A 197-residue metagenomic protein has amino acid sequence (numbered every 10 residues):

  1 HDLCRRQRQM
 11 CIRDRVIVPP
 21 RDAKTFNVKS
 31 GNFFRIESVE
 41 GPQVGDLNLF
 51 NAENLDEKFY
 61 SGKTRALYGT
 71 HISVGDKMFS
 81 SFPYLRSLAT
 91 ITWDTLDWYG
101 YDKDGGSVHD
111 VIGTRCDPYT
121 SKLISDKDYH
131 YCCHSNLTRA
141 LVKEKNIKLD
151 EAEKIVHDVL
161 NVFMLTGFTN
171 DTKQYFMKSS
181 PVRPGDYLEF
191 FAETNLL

Functional and structural regions predicted by a protein language model:
H1-I12: Single conserved hydrophobic/aromatic residue that forms the stacking wall/gate of nucleotide- or nucleobase-binding
D14-P19: N-terminal edge beta-strand
R21-F26, K173-A192: Beta-sandwich interaction modules
V28-I36, E189-L197: Noncatalytic modules at the cell exterior or secretory-pathway interfaces, chiefly beta-strand-rich lectin/adhesion
E40-P42: Short, charged beta-turn/beta-strand-edge "cap" motif at the junction between a beta-strand and an adjacent loop
G45-K58: Short Gly/aromatic-enriched secondary-structure transition segments
Y60-T64: Eukaryote-specific, cytoplasm-facing alpha-helical/coiled-coil scaffolding segments in long proteins
R65-G167: Low-complexity, serine/threonine/proline-enriched polar segments
